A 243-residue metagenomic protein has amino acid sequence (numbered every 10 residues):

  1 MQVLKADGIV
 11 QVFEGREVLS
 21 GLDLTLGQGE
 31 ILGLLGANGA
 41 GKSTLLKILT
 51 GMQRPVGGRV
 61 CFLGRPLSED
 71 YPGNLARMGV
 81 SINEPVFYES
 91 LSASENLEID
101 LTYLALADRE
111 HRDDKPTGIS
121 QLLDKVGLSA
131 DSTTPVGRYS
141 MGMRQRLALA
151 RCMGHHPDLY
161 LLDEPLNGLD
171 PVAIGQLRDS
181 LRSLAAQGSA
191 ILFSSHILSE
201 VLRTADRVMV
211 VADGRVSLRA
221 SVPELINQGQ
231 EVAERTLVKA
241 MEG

Functional and structural regions predicted by a protein language model:
L35-A37: The feature captures the beta-strand-to-loop junction immediately N-terminal to the Walker
T50: Helix-to-loop junction immediately C-terminal to a conserved catalytic motif
G58-E69, G73-N74: Conserved ABC transporter NBD signature motif
E98, T102-A105, R112-D131: Conserved ABC ATPase "signature" region
Y160-E164: Catalytic Walker B motif of ABC-type/P-loop ATPase nucleotide-binding domains
